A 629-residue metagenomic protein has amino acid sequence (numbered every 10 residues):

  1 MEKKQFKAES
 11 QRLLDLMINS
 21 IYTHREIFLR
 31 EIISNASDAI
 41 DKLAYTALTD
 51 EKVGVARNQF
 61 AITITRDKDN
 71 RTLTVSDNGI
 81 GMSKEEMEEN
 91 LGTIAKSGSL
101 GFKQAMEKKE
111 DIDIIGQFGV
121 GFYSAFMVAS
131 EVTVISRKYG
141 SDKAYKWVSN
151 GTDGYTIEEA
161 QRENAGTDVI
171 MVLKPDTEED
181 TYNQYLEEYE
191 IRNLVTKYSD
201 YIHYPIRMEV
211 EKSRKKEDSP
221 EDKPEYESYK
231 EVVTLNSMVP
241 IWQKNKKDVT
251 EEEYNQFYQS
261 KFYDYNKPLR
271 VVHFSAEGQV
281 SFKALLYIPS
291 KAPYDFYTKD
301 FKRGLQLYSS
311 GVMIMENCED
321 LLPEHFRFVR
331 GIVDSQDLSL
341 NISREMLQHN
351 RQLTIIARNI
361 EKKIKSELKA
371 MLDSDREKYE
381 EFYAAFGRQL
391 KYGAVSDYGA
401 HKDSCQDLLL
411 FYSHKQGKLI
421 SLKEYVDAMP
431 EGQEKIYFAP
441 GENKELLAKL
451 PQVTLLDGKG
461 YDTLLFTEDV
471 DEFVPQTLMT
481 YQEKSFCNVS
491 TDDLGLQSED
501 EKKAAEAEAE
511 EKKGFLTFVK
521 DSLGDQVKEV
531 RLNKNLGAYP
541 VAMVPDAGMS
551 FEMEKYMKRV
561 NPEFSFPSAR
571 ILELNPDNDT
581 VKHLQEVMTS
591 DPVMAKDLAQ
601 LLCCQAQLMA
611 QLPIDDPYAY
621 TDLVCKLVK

Functional and structural regions predicted by a protein language model:
M1-E188, N193, S219, P430: GHKL (Bergerat-fold) ATPase N-terminal catalytic module, capturing the glycine-rich phosphate-binding loop and acidic
I114, I135-G154, K174-K629: GHKL/Bergerat-fold ATPase module in large chromosome/replication-associated machines
